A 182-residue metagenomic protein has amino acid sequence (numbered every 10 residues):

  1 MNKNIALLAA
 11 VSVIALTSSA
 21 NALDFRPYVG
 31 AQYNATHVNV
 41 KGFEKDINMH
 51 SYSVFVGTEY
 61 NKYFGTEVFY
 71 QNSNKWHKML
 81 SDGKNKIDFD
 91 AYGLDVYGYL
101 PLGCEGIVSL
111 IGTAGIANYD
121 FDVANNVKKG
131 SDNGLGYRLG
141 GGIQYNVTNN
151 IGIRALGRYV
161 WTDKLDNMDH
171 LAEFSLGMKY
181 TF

Functional and structural regions predicted by a protein language model:
M1-R26: Cleavable N-terminal export/targeting peptides
A15, E59-N61, N146: A short, compositionally biased micro-patch
L23-H50: Long, hydrophobic/aromatic N-terminal blocks
D24-F25, A35-H37, F55-N125, F174-F182: Gram-negative (and chloroplast) outer-membrane scaffold detector with strong preference for beta-barrel transmembrane
F25, D46-Y52, D88-Y92, S131-Y137 (+1 more regions): Residues that define the transmembrane beta-barrel architecture of outer-membrane proteins
K41-D46, C104, D163-L171: Solvent-exposed loop/turn segments connecting transmembrane beta-strands in outer-membrane beta-barrel proteins
Q71-L80, L139, Y145-F182: Predominantly the C-terminal beta-signal and adjacent terminal strand-loop region of outer-membrane beta-barrel
Y92-L94, T113-A117, N133-I143, Y159: Hydrophobic alpha-helical segments of small multi-pass membrane proteins
